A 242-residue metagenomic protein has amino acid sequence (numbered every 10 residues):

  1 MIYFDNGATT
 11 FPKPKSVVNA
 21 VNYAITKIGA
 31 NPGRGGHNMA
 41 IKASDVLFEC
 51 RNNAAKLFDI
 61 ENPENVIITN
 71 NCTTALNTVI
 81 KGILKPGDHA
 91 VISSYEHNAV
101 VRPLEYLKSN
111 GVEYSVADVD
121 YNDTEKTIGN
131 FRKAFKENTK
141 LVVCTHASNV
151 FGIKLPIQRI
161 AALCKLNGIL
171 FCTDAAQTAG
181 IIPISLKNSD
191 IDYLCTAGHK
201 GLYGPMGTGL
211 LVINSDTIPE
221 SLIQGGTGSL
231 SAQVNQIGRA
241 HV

Functional and structural regions predicted by a protein language model:
M1-R239: Pyridoxal 5′-phosphate
